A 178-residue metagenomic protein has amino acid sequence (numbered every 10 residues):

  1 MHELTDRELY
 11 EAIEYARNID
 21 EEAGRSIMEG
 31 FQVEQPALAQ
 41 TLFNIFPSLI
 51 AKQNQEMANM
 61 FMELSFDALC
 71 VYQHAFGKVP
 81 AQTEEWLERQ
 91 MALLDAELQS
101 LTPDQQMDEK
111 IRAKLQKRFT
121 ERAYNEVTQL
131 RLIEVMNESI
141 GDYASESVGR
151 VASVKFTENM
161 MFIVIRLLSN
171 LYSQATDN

Functional and structural regions predicted by a protein language model:
M1-N178: Long compositionally biased, domain-poor regions of proteins
